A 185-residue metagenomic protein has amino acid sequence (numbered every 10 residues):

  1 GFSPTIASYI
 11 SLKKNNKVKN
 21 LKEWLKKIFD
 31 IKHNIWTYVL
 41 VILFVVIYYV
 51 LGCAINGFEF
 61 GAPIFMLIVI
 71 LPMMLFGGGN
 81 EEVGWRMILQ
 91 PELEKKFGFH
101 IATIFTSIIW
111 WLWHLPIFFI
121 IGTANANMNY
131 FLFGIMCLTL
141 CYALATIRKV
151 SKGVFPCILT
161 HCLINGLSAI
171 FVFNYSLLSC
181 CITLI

Functional and structural regions predicted by a protein language model:
G1-G78, K149, A169-I185: Specific transmembrane helices
I35-I42, L67-I68, H100-F105, F131-I135 (+2 more regions): Hydrophobic alpha-helical transmembrane segments
I42, V46, M74-G79, S107 (+2 more regions): Residue-level hotspots within the lipid-embedded alpha helices of multi-pass solute transporters
V45-C53, I108-I117, C162-I170: Aromatic-anchored segments of alpha-helical transmembrane domains
L51, L89, L140-L144: Hydrophobic/aromatic residues in alpha-helical transmembrane segments
E59-L71, I121-I135: Juxtamembrane helix-entry segments on the extracytoplasmic side of multipass membrane proteins
N80-S107, K149-G153: Membrane-interface helix/loop boundary segments of multi-pass membrane proteins
M128-T183: Functionally important transmembrane alpha-helices
